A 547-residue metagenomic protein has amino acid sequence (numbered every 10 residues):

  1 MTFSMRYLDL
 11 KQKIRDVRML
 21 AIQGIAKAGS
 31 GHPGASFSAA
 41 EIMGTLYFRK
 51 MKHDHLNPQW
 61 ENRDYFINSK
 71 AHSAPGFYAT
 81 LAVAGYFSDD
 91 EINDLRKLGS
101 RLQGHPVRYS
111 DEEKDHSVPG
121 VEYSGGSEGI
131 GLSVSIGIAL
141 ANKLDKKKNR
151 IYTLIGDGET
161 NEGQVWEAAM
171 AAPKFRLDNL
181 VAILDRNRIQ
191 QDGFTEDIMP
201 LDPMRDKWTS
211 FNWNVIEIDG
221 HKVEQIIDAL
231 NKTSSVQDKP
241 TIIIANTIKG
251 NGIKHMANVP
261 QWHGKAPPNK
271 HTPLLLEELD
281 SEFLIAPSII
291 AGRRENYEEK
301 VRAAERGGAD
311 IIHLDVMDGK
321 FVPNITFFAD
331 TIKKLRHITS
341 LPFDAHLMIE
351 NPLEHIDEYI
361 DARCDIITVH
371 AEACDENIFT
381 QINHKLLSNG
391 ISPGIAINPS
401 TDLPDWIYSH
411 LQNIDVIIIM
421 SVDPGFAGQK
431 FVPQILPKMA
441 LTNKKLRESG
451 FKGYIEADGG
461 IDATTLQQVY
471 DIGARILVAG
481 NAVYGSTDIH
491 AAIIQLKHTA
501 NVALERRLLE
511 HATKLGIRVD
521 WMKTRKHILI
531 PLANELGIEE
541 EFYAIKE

Functional and structural regions predicted by a protein language model:
A21-G24, G31, S36-K174: Cofactor-binding active-site loop characterized by glycine-rich and histidine/acidic residues
G120-S235: Thiamine diphosphate
V223-S281: Glycine/aspartate-rich loop-and-adjacent alpha/beta segment that forms the canonical ThDP
A286, R293, H355, C364-K452: Conserved anion-binding
I312-A329, V369-A373, V422-K430, N481: Glycine-rich, proline-tolerant flexible connector loops at the mouths of alpha/beta enzymes
I325-A345, K385-G394, I435-I455, L496-A500: Alpha-helix-loop-beta-strand connector modules within alpha/beta enzyme cores
N351-D361, S400-I414, I461-L477: Catalytic cores of alpha/beta
Y484-L504: C-terminal helical cap(s) of enzyme catalytic domains, especially alpha/beta-barrels
